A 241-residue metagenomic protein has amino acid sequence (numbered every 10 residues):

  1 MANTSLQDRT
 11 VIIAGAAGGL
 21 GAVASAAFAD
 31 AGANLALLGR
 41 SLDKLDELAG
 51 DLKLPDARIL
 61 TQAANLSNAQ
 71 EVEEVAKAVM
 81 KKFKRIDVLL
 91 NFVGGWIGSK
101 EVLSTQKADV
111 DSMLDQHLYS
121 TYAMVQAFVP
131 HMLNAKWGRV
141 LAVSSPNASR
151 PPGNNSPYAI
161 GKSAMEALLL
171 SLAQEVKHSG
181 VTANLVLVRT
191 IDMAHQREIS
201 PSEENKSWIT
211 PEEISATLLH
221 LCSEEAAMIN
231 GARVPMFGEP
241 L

Functional and structural regions predicted by a protein language model:
A14, I86-G94, H117, A142 (+1 more regions): Rossmann-fold scaffold of SDR-type NAD(P)-dependent oxidoreductases
A17-G19: Conserved glycine-rich cofactor-binding loop
A33-E47: Conserved glycine-rich Rossmann-like NAD(P)H-binding loop of the short-chain dehydrogenase/reductase
E73, K77, K81, W96-D111 (+1 more regions): Conserved mid-core segment of classical short-chain dehydrogenase/reductases
K77, K81, Q116-A135, A173-Q174 (+1 more regions): Amphipathic alpha-helical dimer-interface segment in Rossmann-like NAD(P)H-dependent oxidoreductases
D87, L103-A123, W137, L141 (+1 more regions): Catalytic Tyr-X3-Lys loop
M113, R139-A164, L169-H178, T190: Catalytic loop of short-chain dehydrogenase/reductase
H178-V181, L185-R189, M193, P201-L241: C-terminal helical subdomain
